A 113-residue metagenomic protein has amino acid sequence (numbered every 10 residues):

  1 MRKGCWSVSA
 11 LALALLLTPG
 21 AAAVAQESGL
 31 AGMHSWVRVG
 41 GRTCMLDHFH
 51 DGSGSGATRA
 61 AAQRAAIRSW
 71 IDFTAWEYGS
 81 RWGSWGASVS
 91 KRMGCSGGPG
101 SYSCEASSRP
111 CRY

Functional and structural regions predicted by a protein language model:
K3-W6, A21-Y113: Domain-level marker for long, solvent-exposed, non-transmembrane regions
S9-T18: Bacterial N-terminal signal peptides
